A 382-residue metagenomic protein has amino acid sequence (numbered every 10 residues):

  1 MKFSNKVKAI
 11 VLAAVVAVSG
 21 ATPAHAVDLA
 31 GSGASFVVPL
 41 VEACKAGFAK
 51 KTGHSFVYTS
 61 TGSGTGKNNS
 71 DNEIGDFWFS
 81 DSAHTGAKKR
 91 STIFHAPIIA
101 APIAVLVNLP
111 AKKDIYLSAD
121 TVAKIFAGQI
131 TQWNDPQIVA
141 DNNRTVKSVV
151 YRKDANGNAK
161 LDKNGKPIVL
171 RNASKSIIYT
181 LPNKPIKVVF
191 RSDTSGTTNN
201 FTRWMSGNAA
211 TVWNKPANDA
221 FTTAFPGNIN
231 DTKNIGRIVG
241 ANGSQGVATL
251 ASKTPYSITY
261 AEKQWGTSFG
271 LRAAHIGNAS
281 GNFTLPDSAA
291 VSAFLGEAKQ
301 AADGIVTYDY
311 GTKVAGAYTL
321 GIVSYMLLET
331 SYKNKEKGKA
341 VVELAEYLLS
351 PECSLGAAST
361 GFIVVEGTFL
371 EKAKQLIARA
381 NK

Functional and structural regions predicted by a protein language model:
M1-F3, P23, R90: Residues that act as N-cap/strand-start positions at coil-to-secondary-structure junctions
M1-V11: Bacterial N-terminal signal peptides that target proteins for export
A17-H25: C-terminal segment of classical bacterial N-terminal signal peptides
H25-K382: Flexible loop/hinge segments at secondary-structure junctions
